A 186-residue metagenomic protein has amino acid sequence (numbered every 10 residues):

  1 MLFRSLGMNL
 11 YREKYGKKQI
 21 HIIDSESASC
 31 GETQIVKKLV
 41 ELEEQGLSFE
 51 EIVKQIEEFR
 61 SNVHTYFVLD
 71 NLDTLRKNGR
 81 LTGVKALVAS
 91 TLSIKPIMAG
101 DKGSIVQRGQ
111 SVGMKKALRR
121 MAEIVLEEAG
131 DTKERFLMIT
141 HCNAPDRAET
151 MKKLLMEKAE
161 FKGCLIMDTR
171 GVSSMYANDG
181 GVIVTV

Functional and structural regions predicted by a protein language model:
M1: Extracellular interaction modules
R4-H21, S27-K37, E41-V186: Mixed-charge interfacial surface used for oligomerization/domain docking and macromolecular partner engagement
